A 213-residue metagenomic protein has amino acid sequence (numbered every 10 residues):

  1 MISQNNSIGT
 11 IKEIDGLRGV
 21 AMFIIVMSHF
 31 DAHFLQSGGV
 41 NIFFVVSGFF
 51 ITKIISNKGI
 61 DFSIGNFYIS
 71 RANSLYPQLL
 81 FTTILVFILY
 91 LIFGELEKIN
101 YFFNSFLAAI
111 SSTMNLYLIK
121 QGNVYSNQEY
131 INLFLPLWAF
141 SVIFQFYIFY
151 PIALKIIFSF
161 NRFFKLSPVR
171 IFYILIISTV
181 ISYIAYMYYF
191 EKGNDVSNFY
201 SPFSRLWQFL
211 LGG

Functional and structural regions predicted by a protein language model:
M1-G213: Membrane-interface helix/loop caps of multi-pass membrane proteins
